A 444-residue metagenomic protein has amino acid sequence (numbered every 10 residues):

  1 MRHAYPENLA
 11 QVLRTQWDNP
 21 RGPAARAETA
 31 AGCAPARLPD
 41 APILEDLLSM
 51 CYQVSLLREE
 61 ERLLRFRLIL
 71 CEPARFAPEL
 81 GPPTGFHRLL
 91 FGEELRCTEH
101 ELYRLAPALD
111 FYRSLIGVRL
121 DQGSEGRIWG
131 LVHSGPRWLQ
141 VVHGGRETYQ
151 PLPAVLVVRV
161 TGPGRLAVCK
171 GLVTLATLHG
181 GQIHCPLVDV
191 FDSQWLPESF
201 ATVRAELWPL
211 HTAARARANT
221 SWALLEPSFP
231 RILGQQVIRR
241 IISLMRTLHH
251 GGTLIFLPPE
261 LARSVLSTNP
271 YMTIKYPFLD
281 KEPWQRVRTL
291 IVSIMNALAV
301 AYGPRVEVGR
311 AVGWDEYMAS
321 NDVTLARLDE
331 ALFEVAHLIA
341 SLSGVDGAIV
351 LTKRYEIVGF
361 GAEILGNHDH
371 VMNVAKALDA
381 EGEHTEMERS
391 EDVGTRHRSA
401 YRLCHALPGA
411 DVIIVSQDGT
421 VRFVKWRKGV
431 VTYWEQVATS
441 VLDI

Functional and structural regions predicted by a protein language model:
R2-I444: Divalent-cation
